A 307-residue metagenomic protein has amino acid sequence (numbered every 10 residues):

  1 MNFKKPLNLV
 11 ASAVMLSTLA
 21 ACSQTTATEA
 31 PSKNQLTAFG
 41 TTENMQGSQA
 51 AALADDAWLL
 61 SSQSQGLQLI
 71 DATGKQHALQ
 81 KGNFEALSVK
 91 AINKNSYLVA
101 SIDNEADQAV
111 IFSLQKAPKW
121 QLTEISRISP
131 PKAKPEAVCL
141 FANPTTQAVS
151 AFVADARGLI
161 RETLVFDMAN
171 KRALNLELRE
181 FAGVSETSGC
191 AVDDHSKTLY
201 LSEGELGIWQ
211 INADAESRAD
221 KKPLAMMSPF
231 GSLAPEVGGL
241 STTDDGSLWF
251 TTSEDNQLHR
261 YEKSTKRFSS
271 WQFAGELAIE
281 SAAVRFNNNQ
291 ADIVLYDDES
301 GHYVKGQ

Functional and structural regions predicted by a protein language model:
L19-A21: C-terminal motif of bacterial Sec signal peptides marking the signal peptidase cleavage site
T37-Q65, N83-E85: Beta-strand-rich domains and repeat architectures in extracellular enzymes and scaffolds, especially beta-propellers
G40-N44, A78-G82, R127-K132, R179-V184 (+2 more regions): Surface loop/turn motifs at the tips and blade-to-blade linkers of beta-strand repeat domains
T73-D107: Blade-loop segments of beta-propeller domains
I111-W120, T163-R172, I211-A219, Y261-R267 (+1 more regions): Short loop/turn segments immediately following beta-strands, especially the blade-tip and inter-blade linker loops
L114-T145: Asp-box/WD-like beta-propeller blade repeats and closely related beta-sheet repeat scaffolds
M227-G238, R267-N288: Conserved blade-ending motifs and adjacent loop-strand segments that build the rim/top face of beta-propeller domains
G231-R267: Loop/turn-rich, solvent-exposed surfaces of beta-rich toroidal or solenoidal domains
